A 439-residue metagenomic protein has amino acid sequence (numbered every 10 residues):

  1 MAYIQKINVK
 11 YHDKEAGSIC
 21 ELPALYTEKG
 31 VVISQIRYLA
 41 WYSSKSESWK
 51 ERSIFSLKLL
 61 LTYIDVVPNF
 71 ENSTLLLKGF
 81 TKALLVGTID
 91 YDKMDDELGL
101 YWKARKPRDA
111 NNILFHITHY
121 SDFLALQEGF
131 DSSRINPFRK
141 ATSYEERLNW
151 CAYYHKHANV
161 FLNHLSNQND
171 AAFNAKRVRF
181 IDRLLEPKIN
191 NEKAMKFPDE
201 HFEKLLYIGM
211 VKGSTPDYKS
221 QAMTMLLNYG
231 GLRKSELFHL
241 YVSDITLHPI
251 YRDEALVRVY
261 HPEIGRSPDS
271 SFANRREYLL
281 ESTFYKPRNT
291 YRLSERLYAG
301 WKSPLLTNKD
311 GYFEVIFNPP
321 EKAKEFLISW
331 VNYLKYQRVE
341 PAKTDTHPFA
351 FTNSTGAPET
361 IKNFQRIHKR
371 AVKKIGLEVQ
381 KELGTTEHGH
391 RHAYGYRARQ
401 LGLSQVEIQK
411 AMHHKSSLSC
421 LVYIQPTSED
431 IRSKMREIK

Functional and structural regions predicted by a protein language model:
M1-K45, I250-D253: Basic/aromatic DNA-contact patch characteristic of tyrosine site-specific recombinases
W41-R147, C151, I367-H368: Non-catalytic DNA-binding core/recognition domains of DNA-processing enzymes
S53, M223-T224, G231, S235-L240 (+1 more regions): Alpha-helix N-cap/helix-start motif at helix boundaries, enriched for small hydrophobics
I64-V67, E340-P341, T346, G356-A357 (+1 more regions): Short, basic (Lys/Arg/His-rich) helix/loop patches that form interaction surfaces in the mid-to-C-terminal regions
A152-P216, D269-F272, E295: Long, amphipathic, Lys/Arg-enriched alpha-helical "connector/arm" segment
K204-Y229, K234: Basic, Lys/Arg- and aromatic-enriched nucleic-acid-binding interface segment
L240-E325: Conserved tyrosine-mediated DNA breakage-rejoining catalytic core shared by Y-recombinases
M412-E437: Catalytic-site neighborhood detector that most strongly recognizes the C-terminal catalytic loop/helix of tyrosine
